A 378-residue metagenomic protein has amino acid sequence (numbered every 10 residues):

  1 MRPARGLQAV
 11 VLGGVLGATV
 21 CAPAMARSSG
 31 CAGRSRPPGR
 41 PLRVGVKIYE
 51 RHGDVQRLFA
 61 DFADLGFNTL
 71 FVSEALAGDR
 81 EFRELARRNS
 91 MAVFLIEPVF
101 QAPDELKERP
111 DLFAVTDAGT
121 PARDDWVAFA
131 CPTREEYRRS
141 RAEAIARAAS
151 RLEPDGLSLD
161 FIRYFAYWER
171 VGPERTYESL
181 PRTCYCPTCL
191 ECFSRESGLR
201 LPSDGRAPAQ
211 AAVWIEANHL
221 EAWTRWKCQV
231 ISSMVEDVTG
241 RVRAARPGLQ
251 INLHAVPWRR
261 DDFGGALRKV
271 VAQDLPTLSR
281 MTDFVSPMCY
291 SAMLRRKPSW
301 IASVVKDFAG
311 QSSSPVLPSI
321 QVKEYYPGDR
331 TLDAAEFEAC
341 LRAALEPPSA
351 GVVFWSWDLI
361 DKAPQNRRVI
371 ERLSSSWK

Functional and structural regions predicted by a protein language model:
C31-L58: Boundary/entry segment of secreted carbohydrate-active catalytic domains
I48-A63, Y137-R147, G265-L278, T331-A343: Short, acidic/polar
H52-G78, L152, L278-F284, P347 (+1 more regions): Catalytic domains of carbohydrate-active enzymes, especially glycoside hydrolases
T69-E105, W226-A245: Aromatic-lined substrate-binding rim segments of carbohydrate-active enzymes
F94-R151, E169, A212, E216-A217: Active-site-adjacent "subsite" loops/lids of carbohydrate-active enzymes
A102-R123, I162-Q210: Aromatic- and acidic-residue-enriched segments that line the glycan-binding/catalytic groove of carbohydrate-active
G198-D204, A209-D329: Glycoside hydrolase catalytic-domain groove-lining segments
T282-P298, L317-K378: Substrate-binding cleft of secreted/luminal carbohydrate-active enzymes
